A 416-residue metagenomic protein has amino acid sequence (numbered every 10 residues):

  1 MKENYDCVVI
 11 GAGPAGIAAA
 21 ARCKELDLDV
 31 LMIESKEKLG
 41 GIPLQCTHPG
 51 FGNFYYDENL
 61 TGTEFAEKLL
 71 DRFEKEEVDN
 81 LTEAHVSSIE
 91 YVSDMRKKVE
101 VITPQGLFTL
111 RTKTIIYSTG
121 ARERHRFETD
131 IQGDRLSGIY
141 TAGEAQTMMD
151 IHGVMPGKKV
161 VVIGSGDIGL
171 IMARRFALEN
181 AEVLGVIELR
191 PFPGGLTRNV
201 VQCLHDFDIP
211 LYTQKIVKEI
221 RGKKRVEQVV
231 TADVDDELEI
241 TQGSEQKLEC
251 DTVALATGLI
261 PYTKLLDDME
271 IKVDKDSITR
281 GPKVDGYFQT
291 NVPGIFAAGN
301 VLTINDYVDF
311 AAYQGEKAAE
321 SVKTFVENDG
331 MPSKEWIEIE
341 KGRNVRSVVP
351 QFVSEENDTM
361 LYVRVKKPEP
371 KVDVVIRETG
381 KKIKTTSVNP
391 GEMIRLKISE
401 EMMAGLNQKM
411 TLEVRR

Functional and structural regions predicted by a protein language model:
M1-I10, E67-K159, D235-G243, K247 (+2 more regions): FAD-binding core/adjacent interface of flavoenzyme oxidoreductases
Y5-K68, R72, P156-Q202: Beta1-alpha1 glycine-rich phosphate/pyrophosphate-binding loop at the start of Rossmann-like nucleotide-binding domains
F73-E100, A177-K264, T359-R364, P368-V388: A Rossmann-like FAD-binding core segment of flavoenzymes
F108, Y117-L211, I216-R225, G294-A297 (+1 more regions): Predominantly flavin-linked oxidoreductase catalytic cores and closely associated redox partners
Y117, I139-M149, T252-L302: FAD-site-proximal beta/loop scaffold in flavoenzymes
A298-G342: A conserved FAD-binding loop/helix module that cradles the flavin
G330-E369: Surface beta-strand/loop "capping" patches
L361, V374-I376, E400-R416: Short, aromatic- and glycine-rich surface loops/edge beta-strands on solvent-exposed regions
